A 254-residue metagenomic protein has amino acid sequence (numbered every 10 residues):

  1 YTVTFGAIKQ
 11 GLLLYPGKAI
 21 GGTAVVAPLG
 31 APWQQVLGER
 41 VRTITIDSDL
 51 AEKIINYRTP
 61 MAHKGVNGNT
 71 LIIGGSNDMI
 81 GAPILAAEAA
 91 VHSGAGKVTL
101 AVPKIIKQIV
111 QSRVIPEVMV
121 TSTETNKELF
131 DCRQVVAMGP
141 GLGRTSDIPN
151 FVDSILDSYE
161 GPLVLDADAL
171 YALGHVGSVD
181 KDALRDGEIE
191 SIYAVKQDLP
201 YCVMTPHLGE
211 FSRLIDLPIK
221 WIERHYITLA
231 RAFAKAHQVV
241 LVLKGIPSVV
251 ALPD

Functional and structural regions predicted by a protein language model:
T2, A7, L12-A167, Y171-V203 (+1 more regions): Small-residue (G/A/S/T)-rich helix-start motifs and N-terminal tracts that mark the onset
